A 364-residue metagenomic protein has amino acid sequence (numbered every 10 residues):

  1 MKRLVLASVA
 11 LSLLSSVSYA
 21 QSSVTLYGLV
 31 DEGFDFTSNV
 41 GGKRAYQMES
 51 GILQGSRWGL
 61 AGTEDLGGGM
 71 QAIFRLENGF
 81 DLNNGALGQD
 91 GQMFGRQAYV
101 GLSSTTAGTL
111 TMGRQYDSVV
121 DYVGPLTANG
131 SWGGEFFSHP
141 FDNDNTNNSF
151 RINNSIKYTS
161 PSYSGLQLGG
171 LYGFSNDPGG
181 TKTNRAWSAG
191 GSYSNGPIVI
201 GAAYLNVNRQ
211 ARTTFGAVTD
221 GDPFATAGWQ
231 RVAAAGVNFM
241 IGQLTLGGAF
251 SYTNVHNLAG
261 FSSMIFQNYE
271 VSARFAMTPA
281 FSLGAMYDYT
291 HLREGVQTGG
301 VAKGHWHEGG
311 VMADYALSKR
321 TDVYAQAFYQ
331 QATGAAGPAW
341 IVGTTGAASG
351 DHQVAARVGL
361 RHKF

Functional and structural regions predicted by a protein language model:
V9, G59-A61, Y99-L102, K157-T159 (+5 more regions): Outer-membrane beta-barrel architecture
S22-F36, A45-S175, T183-R185, S192-A202: Outer membrane beta-barrel
T25-Y27, Q71-I73, T109-T111, Q167-G169 (+7 more regions): Residue-level detector of the transmembrane beta-barrel scaffold of outer-membrane proteins
G33-T37, G79-N83, D117-D121, S175-D177 (+5 more regions): Structural signature of outer-membrane beta-barrel domains
K43-Y46, A86, N143, S175-N176 (+4 more regions): Extracellular loop and loop/strand-boundary signature of outer-membrane beta-barrel proteins
E49-G55, G91-G95, N147-R151, G180-A186 (+5 more regions): Transmembrane beta-barrel outer-membrane domains
S188-A316, Y329-Q330: Detector for outer-membrane/organellar transmembrane beta-barrel domains, recognizing the amphipathic beta-strand
L317, G350-F364: Outer-membrane beta-barrel "beta-signal"
